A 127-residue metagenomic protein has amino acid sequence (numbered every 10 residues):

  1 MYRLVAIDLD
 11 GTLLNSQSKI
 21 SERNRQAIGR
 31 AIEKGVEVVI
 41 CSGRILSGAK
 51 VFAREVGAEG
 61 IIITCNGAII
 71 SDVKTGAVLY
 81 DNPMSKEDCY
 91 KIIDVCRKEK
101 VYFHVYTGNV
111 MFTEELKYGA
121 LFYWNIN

Functional and structural regions predicted by a protein language model:
Y2-V5, L9-R54, R97: Active-site neighborhood of HAD-like aspartate-dependent phosphohydrolases
L9-D10, N66-G67, V73: Fold-independent oxyanion-binding glycine-rich loops and adjacent beta-strand/coil segments at enzyme active sites
K19-E22, A53-V56, G76-V78, Y118-L121: Short, glycine/charged-enriched secondary-structure capping and boundary segments
V36, A58, V101: Short glycine/serine/threonine/alanine-rich loop segments
G43-S47, G67-I70, M111: Short active-site-proximal "capping" loops at secondary-structure junctions
I61-I62: Short, small/acidic-rich helices and loops at N termini and domain boundaries of DNA replication/processing enzymes
I70-N127: HAD-like small-molecule phosphatases
